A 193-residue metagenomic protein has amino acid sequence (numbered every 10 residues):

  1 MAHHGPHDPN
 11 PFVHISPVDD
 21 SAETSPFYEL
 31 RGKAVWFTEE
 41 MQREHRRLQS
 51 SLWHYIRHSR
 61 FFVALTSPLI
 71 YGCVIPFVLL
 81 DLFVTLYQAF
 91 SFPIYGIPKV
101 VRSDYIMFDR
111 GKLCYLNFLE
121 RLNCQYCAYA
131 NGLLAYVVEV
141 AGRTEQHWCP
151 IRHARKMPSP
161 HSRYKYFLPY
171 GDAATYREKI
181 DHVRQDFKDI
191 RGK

Functional and structural regions predicted by a protein language model:
M1-S59, I106, G111-K112, Q125 (+2 more regions): Membrane-proximal intrinsically disordered regions of secretory-pathway and membrane-system proteins
S51-I56, P76-V78, V101: Short acidic/polar alpha-helix capping motifs at helix-coil junctions
R60-P98: A transmembrane-helix-recognition feature enriched in membrane-embedded lipid enzymes and envelope glyco-/phospholipid
F83, E120, A128-N131: Generic secondary-structure microfeatures
P93-G111: Juxtamembrane inter-helical linkers in multi-pass membrane proteins
N117-E120, G142: Residue-level signal for mature regions of secreted extracellular proteins and peptides
